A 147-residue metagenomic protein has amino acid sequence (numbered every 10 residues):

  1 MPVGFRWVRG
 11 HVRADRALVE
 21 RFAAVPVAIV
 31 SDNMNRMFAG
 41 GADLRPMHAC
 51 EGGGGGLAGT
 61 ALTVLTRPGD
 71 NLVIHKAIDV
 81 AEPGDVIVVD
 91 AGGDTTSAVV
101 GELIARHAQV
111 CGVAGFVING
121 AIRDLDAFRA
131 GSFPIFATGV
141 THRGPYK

Functional and structural regions predicted by a protein language model:
M1-K147: Feature captures the catalytic cores and cofactor-binding loops of soluble hydro-lyases/lyases that act on carboxylate
